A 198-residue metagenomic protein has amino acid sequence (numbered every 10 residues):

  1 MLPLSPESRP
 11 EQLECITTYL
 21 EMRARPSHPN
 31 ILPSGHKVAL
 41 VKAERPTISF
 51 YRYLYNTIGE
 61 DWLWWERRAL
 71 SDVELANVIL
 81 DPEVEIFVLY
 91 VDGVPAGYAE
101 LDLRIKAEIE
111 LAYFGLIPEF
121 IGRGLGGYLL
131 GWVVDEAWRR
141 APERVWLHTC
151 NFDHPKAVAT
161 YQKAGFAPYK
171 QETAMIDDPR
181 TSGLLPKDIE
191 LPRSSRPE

Functional and structural regions predicted by a protein language model:
M1-E44: Acyl-donor-binding surface of acyltransferase catalytic domains
L2-C15, M175-E198: Acidic/histidine-enriched, glycine/proline-rich intrinsically disordered or flexible terminal extensions
L2-P6, F152-Q171, D178: Conserved active-site alpha-helix within GNAT-family acetyltransferase domains
S34-R67, K187, R193: Short amphipathic alpha-helix that is part of the acyltransferase structural core
E66-V73, I79-P118: A conserved beta-strand-loop-helix scaffold within acyl/acetyltransferase catalytic domains
I117-G131, R140, F152-K156: Conserved glycine-rich acetyl-CoA-binding loop
I121, L147-A157, A174-R180, L184: Conserved beta-strand-loop-alpha-helix junction that forms the acyl-donor binding cleft
A137-T149: Conserved GNAT acetyl-CoA-binding A-motif
